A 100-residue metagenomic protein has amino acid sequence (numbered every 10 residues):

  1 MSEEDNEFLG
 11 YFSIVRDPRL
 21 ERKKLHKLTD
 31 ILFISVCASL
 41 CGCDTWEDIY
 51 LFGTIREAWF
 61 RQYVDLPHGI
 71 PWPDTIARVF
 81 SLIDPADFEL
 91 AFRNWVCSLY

Functional and structural regions predicted by a protein language model:
M1-Y100: Dynamic "connector" segments at or just before major functional cores
